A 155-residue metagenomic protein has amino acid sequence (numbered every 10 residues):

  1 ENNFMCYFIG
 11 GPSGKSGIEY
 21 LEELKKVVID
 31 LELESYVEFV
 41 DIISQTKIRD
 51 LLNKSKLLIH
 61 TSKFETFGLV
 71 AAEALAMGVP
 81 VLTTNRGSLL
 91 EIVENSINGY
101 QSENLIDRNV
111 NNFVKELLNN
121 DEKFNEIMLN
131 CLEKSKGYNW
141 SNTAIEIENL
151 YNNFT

Functional and structural regions predicted by a protein language model:
E1-E38, T46: A conserved nucleotide-sugar
I42, D50-S55: Short alpha-helical donor nucleotide-sugar binding micro-motif in glycosyltransferases
L58-I59, V81: A short hydrophobic beta-strand element within the catalytic core of glycosyltransferases that build diverse glycans
K63: Aromatic "clamp/platform" in nucleotide-sugar-dependent glycosyltransferases that forms part of the donor/acceptor
G68-A71, L89: Short glycine/serine-rich donor-binding loops of glycosyltransferases
P80-T83, V93: Short hydrophobic beta-strand element within catalytic cores of glycosyltransferases and related nucleotide-activated
N95-S96, Y100-R108, E116-D121: Conserved acidic donor-binding segment of nucleotide-sugar-dependent glycosyltransferases
K123-G137, I145-N149: A short, well-ordered alpha-helix in the C-terminal region of glycosyltransferases
